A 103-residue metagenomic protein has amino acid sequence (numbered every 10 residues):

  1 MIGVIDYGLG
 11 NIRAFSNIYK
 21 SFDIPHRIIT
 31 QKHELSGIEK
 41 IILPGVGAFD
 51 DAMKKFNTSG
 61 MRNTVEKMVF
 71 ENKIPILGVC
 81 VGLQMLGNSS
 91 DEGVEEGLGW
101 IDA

Functional and structural regions predicted by a protein language model:
I2-I24: N-terminal beta1-alpha1 ligand-phosphate binding loop
V4, I41-I42, G78: Conserved SAM-binding loop
L9, G45-G47: Short glycine-/small-residue-rich Rossmann-like dinucleotide-binding loops
S21-I28, S59-G60: Short gly/ser/thr-rich secondary-structure transition/capping motifs
H26-G37: Short acidic low-complexity segments
L35-G45: Short acidic/histidine-rich motifs immediately flanking catalytic phosphotransfer sites in two-component signaling
G47-A103: Cysteine-nucleophile active-site neighborhood
